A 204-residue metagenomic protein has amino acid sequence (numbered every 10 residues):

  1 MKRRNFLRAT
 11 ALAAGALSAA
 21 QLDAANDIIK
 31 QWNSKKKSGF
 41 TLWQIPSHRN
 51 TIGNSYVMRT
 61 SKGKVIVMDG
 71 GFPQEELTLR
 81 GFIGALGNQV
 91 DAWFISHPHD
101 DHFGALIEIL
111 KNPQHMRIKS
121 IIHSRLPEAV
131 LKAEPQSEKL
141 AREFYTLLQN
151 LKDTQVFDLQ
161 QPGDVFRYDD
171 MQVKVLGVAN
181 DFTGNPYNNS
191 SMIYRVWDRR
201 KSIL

Functional and structural regions predicted by a protein language model:
N5-N26: N-terminal export signals
A25-N88, K152, V156-L204: Core dinuclear metal-dependent hydrolase active-site scaffold
G63, P73-H123: Active-site metal-binding motif and surrounding structural segment of the metallo-beta-lactamase
D69, A105-I107, A133-P135: Short, solvent-exposed loop/turn and secondary-structure capping segments
L126: Active-site nucleophile loop of the alpha/beta-hydrolase fold
A129-K139: Short, flexible/disordered intra-domain loops and linkers
K139-K152: Short acidic, glycine/proline-enriched helix-loop-strand junctions
